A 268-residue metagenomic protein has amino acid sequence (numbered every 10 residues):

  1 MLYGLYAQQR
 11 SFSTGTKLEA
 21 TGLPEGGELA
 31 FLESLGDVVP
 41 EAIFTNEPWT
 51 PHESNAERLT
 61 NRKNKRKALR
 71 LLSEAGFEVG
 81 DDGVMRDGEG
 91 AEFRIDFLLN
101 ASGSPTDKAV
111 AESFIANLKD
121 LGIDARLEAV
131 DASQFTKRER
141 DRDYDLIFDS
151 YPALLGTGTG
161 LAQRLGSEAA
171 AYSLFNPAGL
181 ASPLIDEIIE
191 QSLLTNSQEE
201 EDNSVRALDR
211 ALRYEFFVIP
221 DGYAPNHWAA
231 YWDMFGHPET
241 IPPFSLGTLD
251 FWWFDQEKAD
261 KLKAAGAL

Functional and structural regions predicted by a protein language model:
M1-H52, K65-L69, P105-I115, R138-L268: Detector for C-terminal structural segments
T14-T21, D87-I95, F135: Acidic helix-start/capping segments at beta-turn-to-alpha-helix junctions
N55-R58: Extended, non-catalytic structural segments that build the interaction scaffolds of large macromolecular assemblies
R62-D96: Immediate post-signal peptide segment of exported/extracytoplasmic ligand-binding proteins
E78, D124-R126, D145: Residue-level detector of anion-binding/catalytic polar loops
E92-S102, A125-E128: Short, well-ordered beta-strand elements
L127-K137: Short helix-initiation/N-cap motifs at beta->coil->alpha
